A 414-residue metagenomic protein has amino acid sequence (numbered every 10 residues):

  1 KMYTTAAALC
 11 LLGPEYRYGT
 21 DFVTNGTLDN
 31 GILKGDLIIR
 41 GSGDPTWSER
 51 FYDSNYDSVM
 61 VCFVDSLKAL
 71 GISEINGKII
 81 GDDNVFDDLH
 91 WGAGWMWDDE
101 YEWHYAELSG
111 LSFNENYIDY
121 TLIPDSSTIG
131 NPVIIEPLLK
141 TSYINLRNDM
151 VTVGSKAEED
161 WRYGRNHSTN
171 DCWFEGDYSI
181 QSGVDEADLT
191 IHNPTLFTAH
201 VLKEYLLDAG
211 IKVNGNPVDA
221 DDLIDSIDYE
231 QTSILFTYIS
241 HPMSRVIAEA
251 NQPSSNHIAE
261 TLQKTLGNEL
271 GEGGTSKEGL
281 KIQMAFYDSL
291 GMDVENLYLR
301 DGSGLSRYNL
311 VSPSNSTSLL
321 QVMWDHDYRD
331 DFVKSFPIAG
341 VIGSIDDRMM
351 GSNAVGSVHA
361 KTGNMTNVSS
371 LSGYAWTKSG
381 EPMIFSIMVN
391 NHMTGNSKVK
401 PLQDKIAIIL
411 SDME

Functional and structural regions predicted by a protein language model:
M2, L189-L196, S306-L310, N396-S397: Short, conserved micro-motifs enriched in small and acidic residues
M2-A8: Active/ligand-binding-proximal structured segments within catalytic/core domains that scaffold catalytic residues
Y3, H200, S314: Short alpha-helical basic/polar micro-motif
T4, T20, T362: Ser/Thr-centric signal marking residues that sit in or immediately flank functional binding/regulatory motifs
C10-V294, I409-M413: Conserved serine DD-peptidase/penicillin-binding transpeptidase domain and beta-lactam-recognizing active-site
S58, H241, P253-N256, E260-E414: Small-residue-rich helix-loop
